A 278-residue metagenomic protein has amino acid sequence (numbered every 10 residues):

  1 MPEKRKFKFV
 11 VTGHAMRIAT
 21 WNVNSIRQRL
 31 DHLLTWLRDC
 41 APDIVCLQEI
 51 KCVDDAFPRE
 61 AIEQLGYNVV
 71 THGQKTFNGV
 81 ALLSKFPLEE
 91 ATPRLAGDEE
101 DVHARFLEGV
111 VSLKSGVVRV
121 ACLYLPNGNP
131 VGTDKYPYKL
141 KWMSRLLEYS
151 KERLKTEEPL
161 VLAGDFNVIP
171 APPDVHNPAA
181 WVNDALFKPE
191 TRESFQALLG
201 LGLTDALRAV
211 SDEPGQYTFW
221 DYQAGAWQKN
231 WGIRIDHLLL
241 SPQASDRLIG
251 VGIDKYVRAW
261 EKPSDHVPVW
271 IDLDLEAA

Functional and structural regions predicted by a protein language model:
P2-T71, K75-V80, A277-A278: N-terminal, active-site-proximal structural segment of metallo-dependent hydrolase catalytic domains
M16-S25, V117-G132, A163, H266: Active-site-proximal beta-strand elements of phosphoester/diester hydrolases
W21-N22, L37-D55, V120, Y149-P172 (+4 more regions): Active-site beta-strand/loop signature of hydrolases that rely on acidic residues for catalysis
S25, R29, D101, Y138-L146 (+1 more regions): Soluble or luminal CAZymes and related metallo-dependent hydrolases
D39, D54, T92-D98, P172-A278: Metal-dependent phosphoester-hydrolase catalytic domains
A41, G66, P87, G202-L203: Residue-level detector of structured alpha->beta connecting loops
I50-V53, F57-P130: Structured beta-strand-rich core segments of catalytic domains in phosphoester-bond hydrolases
A96-G97, L125-M143, A179-D184: Surface-exposed cleft-lining segments at the edges of enzyme active sites
